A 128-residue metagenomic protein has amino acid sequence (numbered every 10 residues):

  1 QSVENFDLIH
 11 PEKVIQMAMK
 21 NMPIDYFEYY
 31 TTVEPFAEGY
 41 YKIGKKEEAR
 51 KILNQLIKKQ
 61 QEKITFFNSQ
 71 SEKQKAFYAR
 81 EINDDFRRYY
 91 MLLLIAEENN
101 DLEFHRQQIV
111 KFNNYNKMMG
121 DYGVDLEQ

Functional and structural regions predicted by a protein language model:
Q1-Q128: C-terminal luminal/periplasmic domains and tails of membrane-associated envelope-modifying transferases
